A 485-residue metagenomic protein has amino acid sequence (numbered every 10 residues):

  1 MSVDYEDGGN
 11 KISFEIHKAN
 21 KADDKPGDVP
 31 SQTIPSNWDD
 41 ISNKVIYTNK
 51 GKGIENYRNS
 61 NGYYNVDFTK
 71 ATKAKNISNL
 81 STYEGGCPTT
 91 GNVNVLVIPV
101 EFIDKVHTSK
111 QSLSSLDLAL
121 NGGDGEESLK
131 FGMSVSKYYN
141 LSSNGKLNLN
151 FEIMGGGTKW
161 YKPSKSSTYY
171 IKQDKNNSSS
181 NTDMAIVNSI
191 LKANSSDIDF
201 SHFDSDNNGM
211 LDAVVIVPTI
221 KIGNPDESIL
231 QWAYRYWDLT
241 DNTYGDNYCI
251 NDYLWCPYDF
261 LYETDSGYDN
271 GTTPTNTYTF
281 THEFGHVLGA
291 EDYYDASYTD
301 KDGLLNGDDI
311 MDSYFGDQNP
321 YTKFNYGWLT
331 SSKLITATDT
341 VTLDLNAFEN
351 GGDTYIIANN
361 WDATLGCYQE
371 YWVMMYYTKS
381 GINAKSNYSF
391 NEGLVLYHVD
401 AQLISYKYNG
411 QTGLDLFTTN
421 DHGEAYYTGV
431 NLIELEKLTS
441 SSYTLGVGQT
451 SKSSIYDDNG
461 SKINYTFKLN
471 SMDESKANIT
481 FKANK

Functional and structural regions predicted by a protein language model:
S2-D24, I220-I222, D473, K485: Ser/Thr/Pro-rich, low-complexity mucin-like regions that serve as glycosylated stalks/linkers or repetitive adhesive
Y5-G9, A347-N350, G366, N470-K476: Short, ordered beta-strand-loop transition motifs
H17, I98-I103, T219, S313-G316 (+6 more regions): Structured loops at beta-to-helix junctions and adjacent beta-edge loops in soluble globular domains
K25-F280, E291-Y298, V399-K485: Propeptide-to-catalytic entry region of secreted or membrane-anchored zinc metalloproteases
N92, L304-N306, N391: Short, solvent-exposed loop/turn segments at the edges of secondary structure
A213-V215, T219-N387: Extracellular hydrolytic enzyme modules, especially secreted metalloproteases of the metzincin/thermolysin-like class
S386-L394: Short coil-to-beta strand junction motifs in C2/discoidin
